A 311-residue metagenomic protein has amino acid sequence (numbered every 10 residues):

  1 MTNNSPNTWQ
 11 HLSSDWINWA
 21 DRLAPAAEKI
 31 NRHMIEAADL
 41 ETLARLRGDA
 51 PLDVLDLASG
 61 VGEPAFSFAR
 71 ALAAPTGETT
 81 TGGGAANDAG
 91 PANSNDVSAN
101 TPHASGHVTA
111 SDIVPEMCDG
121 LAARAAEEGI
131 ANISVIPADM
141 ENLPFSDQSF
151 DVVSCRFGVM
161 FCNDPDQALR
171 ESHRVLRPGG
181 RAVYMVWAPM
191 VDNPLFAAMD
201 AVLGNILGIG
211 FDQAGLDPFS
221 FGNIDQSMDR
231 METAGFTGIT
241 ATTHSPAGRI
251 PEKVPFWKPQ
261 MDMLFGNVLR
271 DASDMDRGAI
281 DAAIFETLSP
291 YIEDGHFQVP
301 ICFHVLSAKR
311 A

Functional and structural regions predicted by a protein language model:
M1-D49, E63-S67, A71, G120 (+1 more regions): Conserved class I S-adenosyl-L-methionine
N3-W9, A27, D217-A311: Conserved Class I S-adenosyl-L-methionine
D53-L143: Class I SAM-dependent methyltransferase SAM/SAH-binding core
L72, R124-A125, L203, L288 (+1 more regions): Conserved hydrophobic residues forming the short capping helix/wall of the S-adenosyl-L-methionine
E141-V152: A short acidic, Gly/Pro-enriched loop at the edge of an enzyme's catalytic core that lines a small-molecule cofactor
D151-P165, A188: A short SAM/SAH-binding and catalytic strip from SAM-dependent methyltransferases
D166-Q167, H173, R177, R181-P251 (+1 more regions): Conserved catalytic/acceptor-binding region of the Class I
